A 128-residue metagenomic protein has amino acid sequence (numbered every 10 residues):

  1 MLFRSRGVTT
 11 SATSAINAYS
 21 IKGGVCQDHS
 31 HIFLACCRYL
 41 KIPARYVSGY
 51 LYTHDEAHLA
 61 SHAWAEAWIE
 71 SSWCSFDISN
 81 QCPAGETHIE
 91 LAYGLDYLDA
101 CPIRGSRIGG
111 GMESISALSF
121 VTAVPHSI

Functional and structural regions predicted by a protein language model:
M1-L2: Short, small-residue-biased leader/transition segments that mark boundaries at the very start of proteins
S5-A18, V47: Short, surface-exposed recognition loops or helix-turn segments adjacent to catalytic cores
R6-S11, G23, R38-K41, A65: Short amphipathic alpha-helical segments, especially helix-boundary/capping motifs
T9-T13, T53, T87, T122: Residue-identity detector for threonine
A18-G24: Periplasmic OmpA-like peptidoglycan-binding domain that tethers envelope proteins to the cell wall
D28-G111: Hydrophobic/aromatic-rich core segments of domains that either
A100-I128: TerminUS-proximal long segments
